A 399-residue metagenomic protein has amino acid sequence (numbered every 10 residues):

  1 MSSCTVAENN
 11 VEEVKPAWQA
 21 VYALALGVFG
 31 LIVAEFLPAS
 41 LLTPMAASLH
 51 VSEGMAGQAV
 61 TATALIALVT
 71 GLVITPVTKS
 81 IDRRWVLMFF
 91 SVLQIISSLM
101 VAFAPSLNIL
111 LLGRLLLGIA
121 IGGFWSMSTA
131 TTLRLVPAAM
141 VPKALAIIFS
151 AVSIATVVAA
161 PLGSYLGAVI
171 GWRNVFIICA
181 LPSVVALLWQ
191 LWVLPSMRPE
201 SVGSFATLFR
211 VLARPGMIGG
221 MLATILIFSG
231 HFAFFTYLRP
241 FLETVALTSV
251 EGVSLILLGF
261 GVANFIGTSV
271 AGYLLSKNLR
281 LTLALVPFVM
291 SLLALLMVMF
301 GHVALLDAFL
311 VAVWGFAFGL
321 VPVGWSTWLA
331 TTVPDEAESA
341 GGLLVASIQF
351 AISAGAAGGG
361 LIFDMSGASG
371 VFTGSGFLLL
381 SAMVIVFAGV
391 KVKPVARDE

Functional and structural regions predicted by a protein language model:
H50, D82, F103-I109, L247 (+1 more regions): Helix-breaking motifs and short loop linkers at transmembrane-helix boundaries and internal kinks in secondary membrane
V69-P105: Conserved MFS/SLC helix-loop-helix module at the cytosolic interface between two early adjacent transmembrane helices
T70-D82, G267-L279, F363: Helix-to-loop junctions at the C-terminal end of transmembrane segments in multipass secondary transporters
S97, N108-L116, L305-V313: Paired small-residue
L107-I109, A138-W192, F241: Helix-loop-helix hairpin linking two adjacent transmembrane segments in secondary transporters
G113-A151: Cytoplasmic helix-loop-helix junction between adjacent transmembrane helices in 12-TM secondary transporters
L281-W325: C-terminal transmembrane helical hairpin of 12-TM major facilitator-type secondary transporters
T332-A368, G374-S375: A late C-terminal transmembrane helix in Major Facilitator Superfamily
